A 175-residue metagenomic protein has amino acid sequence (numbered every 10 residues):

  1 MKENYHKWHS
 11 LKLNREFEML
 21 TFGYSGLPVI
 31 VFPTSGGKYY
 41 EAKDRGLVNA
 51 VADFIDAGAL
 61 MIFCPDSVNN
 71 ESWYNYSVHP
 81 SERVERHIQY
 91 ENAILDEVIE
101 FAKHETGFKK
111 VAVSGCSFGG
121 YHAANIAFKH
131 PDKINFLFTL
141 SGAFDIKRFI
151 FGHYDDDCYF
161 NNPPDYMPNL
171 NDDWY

Functional and structural regions predicted by a protein language model:
M1-Y175: Non-catalytic cap/lid and distal C-terminal segments of serine-dependent acyl enzymes
